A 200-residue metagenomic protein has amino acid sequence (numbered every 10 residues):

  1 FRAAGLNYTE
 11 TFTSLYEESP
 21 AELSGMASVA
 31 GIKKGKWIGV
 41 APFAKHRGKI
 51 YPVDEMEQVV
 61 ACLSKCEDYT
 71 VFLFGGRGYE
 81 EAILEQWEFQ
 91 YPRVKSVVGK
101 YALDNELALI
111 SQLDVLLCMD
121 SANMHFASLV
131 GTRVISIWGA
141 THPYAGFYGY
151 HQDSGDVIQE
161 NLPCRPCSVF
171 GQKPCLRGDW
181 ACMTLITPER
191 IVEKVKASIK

Functional and structural regions predicted by a protein language model:
F1-K200: Catalytic machinery of carbohydrate-active enzymes, primarily nucleotide-sugar-dependent glycosyltransferases
